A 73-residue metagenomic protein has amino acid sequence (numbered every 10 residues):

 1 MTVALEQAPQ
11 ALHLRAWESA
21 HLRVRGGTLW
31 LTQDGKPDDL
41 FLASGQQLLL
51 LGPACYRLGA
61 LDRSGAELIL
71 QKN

Functional and structural regions predicted by a protein language model:
M1-A16, L42, L49: Conserved short histidine dyad/triad with adjacent acidic residue
A16, Q33-D34, G52, A60: Conserved "cap/hinge" positions at secondary-structure junctions
W17-L29: Glycine- and acidic-residue-biased ligand/ion/polar-headgroup-sensing regions
T28-L31, Q47: Short beta-strand segments in beta-sandwich/barrel cores
Q46-Q47, Q71: Structured catalytic cores of enzymes that bind and process phosphorylated ligands/cofactors
G52-N73: Ligand-binding loop in jelly-roll beta-barrel domains
